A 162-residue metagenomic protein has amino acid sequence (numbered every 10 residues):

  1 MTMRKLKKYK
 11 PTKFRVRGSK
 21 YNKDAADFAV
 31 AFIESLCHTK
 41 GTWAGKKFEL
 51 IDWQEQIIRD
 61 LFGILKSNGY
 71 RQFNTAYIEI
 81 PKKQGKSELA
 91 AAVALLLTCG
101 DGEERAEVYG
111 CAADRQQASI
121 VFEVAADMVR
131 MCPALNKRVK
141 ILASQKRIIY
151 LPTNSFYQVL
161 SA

Functional and structural regions predicted by a protein language model:
T2-A162: Phosphate/NTP-binding elements of NTP-utilizing enzymes
